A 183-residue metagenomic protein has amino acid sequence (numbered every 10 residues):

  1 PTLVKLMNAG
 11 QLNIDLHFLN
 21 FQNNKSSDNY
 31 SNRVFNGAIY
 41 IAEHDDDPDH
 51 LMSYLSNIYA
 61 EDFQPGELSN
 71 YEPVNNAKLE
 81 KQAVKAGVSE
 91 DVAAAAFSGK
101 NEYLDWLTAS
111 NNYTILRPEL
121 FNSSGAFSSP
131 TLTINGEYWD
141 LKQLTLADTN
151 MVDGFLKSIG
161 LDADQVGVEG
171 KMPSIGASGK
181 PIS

Functional and structural regions predicted by a protein language model:
T2-E72: Structural alpha/beta surface segment adjacent to cysteine/selenocysteine redox centers across thiol/disulfide enzymes
I41, A60-P65, E80-G87, Y138-D140: A short, hydrophobic secondary-structure junction motif
M52-L55, E80, A93-S98: Short, well-structured alpha-helical segments
E72-A77, K81: Mid-domain, small-residue-enriched loop/turn segments at the edges of structured enzyme/sensor domains
V84-S183: C-terminal cap of thioredoxin/glutaredoxin-like
